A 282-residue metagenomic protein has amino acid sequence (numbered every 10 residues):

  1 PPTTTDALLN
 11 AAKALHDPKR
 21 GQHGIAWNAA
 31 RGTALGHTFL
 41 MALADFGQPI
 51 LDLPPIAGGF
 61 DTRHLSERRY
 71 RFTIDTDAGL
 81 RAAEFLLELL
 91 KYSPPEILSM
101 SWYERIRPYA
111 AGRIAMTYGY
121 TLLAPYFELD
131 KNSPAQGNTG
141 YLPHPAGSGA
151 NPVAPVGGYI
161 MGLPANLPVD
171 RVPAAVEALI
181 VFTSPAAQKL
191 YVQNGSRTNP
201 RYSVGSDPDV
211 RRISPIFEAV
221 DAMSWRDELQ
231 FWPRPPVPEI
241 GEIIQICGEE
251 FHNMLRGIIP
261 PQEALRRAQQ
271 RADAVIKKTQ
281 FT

Functional and structural regions predicted by a protein language model:
P1, L9, N28-E67, P155-P164 (+1 more regions): Periplasmic solute-binding protein
P1-L8, N253-R266: Short, charged, surface-exposed loops that flank catalytic or proteolytic processing sites
L9-A14, L53-S99: Glycine-centered hinge/linker elements that transmit conformational signals in sensory and ligand-binding systems
L9-P18, Y103-R113, T117, E249 (+1 more regions): Short helices/loops that flank or line small-molecule/ion binding pockets
H16-A29, S184-G195, A274-T282: Bilobed periplasmic-binding protein-like "clamshell/Venus-flytrap" ligand-binding domains
R20-W27, T62-F72, Y92, A110 (+3 more regions): Flexible glycine/proline-enriched surface loops and loop-helix/loop-strand junctions
T38-M41, D45-F46, L80-A174: Extracytoplasmic/periplasmic substrate-binding proteins
L122-P134, G147-E249, F281: C-terminal lobe and pocket-closing loops of periplasmic/extracytoplasmic Venus-flytrap solute-binding proteins
